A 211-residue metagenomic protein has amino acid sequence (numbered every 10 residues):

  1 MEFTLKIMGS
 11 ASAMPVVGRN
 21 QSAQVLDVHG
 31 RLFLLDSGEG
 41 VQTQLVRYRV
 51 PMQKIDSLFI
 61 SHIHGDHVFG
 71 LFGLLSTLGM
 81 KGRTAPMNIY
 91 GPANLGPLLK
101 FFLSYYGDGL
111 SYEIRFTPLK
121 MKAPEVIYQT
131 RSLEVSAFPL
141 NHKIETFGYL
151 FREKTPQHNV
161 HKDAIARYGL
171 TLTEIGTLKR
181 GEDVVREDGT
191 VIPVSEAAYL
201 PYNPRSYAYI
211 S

Functional and structural regions predicted by a protein language model:
M1-Y48, T84-P86, Y149-F151, P201-I210: Conserved beta-strand hairpin/beta-sheet module of binuclear metal-dependent hydrolase folds, prominently
L5, I114-F116, V135: Generic structural signal for residues in well-ordered beta-strands
M14-V16, D108, H142-I144: Short glycine/serine/proline-enriched coil/turn segments at secondary-structure junctions
E39-Y90, P118-K120: Active-site metal-binding motif and surrounding structural segment of the metallo-beta-lactamase
T43, F69, P97-K100, F147: Alpha-helical elements of the RecA-like P-loop NTPase motor core of helicases
V50-Q53, Y112, R131-L133: Structured loop/turn residues at beta-strand edges in well-structured enzyme cores
R83-M87, A93-K120: Active-site neighborhood of divalent metal-dependent phosphoester bond hydrolases
K120-S211: Metal-dependent phosphodiesterase/nuclease catalytic metal-binding core
